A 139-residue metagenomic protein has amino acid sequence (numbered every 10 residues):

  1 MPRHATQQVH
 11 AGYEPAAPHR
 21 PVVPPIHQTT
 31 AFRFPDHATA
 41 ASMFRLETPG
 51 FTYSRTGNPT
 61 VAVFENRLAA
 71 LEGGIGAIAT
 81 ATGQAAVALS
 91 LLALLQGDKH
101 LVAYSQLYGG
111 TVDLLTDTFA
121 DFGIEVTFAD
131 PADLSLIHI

Functional and structural regions predicted by a protein language model:
M1-T48: N-terminal glycine-rich, Lys/His-bearing helix-loop that initiates the first secondary-structure elements of many
A31, D36-A85, G110-D117: Conserved N-terminal alpha-helix of the aminotransferase class I/II PLP-enzyme fold
A70-L71, L89-G97: Alpha-helix C-terminal capping segments
Q84-V87, D130-S135: Short acidic loop-to-helix transition motifs that present clustered carboxylates
A93-T111, D130: Conserved PLP-anchoring active-site segment centered on the Schiff-base-forming lysine
T118, F122-A129: A glycine-rich helix N-cap at a beta->alpha junction
I137-I139: Conserved small/polar residues in nucleotide/adenosyl-binding loops
